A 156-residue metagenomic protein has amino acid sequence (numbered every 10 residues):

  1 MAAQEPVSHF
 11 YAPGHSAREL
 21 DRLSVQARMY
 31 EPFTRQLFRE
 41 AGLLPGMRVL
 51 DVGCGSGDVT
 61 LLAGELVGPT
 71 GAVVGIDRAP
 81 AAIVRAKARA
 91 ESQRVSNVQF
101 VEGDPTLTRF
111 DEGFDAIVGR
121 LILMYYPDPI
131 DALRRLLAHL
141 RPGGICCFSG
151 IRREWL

Functional and structural regions predicted by a protein language model:
M1-L20, S24-V25: N-terminal, positively charged/glycine-rich alpha-helical extensions of SAM-dependent methyltransferases
R28-R48, L62: Conserved alpha-helix/loop element of class I SAM-dependent methyltransferases that forms part of the SAM/SAH-binding
L50-V52, S56-L107, D131: Class I SAM-dependent methyltransferase SAM/SAH-binding core
L107-A116: A short acidic, Gly/Pro-enriched loop at the edge of an enzyme's catalytic core that lines a small-molecule cofactor
D115-P129: A short SAM/SAH-binding and catalytic strip from SAM-dependent methyltransferases
I130-I145: A short glycine-rich, Lys/Arg-flanked "PGG" loop and its adjoining helix->strand segment in the class I
C147-L156: Conserved class I S-adenosyl-L-methionine
